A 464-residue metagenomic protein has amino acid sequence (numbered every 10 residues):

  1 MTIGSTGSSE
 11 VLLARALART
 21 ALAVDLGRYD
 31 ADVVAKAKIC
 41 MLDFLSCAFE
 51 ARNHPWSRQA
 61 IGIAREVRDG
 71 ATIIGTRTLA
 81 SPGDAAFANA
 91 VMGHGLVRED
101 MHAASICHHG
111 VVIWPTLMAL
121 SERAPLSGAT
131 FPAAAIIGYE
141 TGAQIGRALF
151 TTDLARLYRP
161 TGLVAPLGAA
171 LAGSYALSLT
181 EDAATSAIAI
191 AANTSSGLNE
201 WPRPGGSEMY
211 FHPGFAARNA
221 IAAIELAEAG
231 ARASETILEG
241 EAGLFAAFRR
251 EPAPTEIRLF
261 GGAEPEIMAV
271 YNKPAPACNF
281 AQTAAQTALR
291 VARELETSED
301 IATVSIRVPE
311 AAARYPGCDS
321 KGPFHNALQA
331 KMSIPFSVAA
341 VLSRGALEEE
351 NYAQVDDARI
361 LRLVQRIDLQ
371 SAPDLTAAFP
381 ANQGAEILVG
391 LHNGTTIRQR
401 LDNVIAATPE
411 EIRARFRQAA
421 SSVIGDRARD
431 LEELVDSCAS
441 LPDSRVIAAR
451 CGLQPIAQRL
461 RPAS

Functional and structural regions predicted by a protein language model:
M1-I106, R203, E208-R218, E225-S464: Terminal-appendage/accessory-domain detector
L13-L17, K36, Q59, I63 (+2 more regions): Extended, well-ordered alpha-helical scaffold segments
A51, R68-D69, T141-L149, T194-P202 (+1 more regions): Secretory-pathway/luminal and periplasmic proteins that interact with or process carbohydrate-rich
L79-V97, P132-R147, A183-T194, A246-A247: Short, charged, amphipathic alpha-helices and their helix-cap/turn boundaries
M92-R147, T152: Hydrophobic alpha-helical hairpins/lids featuring a short glycine-rich hinge
S105-V111, F131-A135, D153-P166, F211-P213 (+2 more regions): Active-site nucleophile and cofactor-binding loops and adjacent substrate-binding regions of central metabolic enzymes
G110-M118, L163-A172, A217-A222, A281-T283 (+1 more regions): Well-ordered alpha-helical segments within folded domains of soluble proteins
L126-T130, R147-L157, A170-A187, N199-Y210 (+1 more regions): Active-site cavity-forming subdomains of large catalytic enzyme subunits
